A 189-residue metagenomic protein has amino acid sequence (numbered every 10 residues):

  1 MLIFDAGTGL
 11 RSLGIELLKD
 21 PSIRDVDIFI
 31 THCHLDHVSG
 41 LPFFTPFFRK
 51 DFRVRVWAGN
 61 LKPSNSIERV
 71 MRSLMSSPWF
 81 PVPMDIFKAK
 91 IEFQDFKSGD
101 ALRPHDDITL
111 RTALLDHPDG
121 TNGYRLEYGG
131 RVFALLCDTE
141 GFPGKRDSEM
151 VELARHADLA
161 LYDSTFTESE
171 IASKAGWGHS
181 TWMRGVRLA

Functional and structural regions predicted by a protein language model:
M1-A134, K145, M150: Binuclear metal-dependent hydrolase catalytic cores
L136-D138: DG-centered beta-turn motif at the end of beta-strands
E140-A189: Cap/insert and terminal regions of metallo-dependent hydrolase folds
